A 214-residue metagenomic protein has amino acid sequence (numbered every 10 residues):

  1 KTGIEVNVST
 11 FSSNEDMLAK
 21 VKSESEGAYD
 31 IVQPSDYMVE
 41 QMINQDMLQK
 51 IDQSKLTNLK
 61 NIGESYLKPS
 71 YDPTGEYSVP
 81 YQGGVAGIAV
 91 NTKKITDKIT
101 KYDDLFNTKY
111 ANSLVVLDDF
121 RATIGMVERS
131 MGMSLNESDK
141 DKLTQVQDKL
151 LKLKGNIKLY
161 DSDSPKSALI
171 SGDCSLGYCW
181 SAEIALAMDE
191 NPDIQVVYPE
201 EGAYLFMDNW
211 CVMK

Functional and structural regions predicted by a protein language model:
K1-Q41: Early extracytoplasmic/lumenal segment of secretory-pathway proteins
V6, K93-T100, G132-S138: Short helix-loop capping/hinge motifs at secondary-structure junctions, enriched in acidic/polar residues
L18-A28, N44-Q45, D104, D163-D173: Short helices/loops that flank or line small-molecule/ion binding pockets
E26-P34, Q49-I88, S113-V115: A structural signal for short loop-to-beta-strand junctions that line the ligand-binding cleft of periplasmic/secreted
I43-K50, P69-E76, N156, L186-Y198: Ligand-binding "clamshell"
Q49-K60, S78, P192-Y204, M213-K214: Short beta-strand->loop
G87-K94, E128-G132, M207-K214: A bilobed periplasmic-binding-protein/Venus flytrap-type ligand-binding module shared by bacterial periplasmic
V115-D119, T123, V127, L135-E201: Ligand-binding pocket segment of bilobal, Venus flytrap-like solute-binding proteins
